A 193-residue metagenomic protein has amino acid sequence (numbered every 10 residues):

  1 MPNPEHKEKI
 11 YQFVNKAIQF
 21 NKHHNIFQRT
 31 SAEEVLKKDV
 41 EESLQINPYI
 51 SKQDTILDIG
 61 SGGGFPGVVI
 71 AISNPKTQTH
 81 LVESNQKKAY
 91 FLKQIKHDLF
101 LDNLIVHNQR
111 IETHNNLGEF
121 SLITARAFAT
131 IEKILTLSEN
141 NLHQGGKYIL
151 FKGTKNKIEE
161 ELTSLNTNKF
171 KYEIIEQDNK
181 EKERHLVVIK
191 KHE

Functional and structural regions predicted by a protein language model:
M1-K52, K87-L104: Class I SAM-dependent transferase core
A17, I70, K152, I189: Residue-level signal for inorganic ion chemistry
L44-A125: Conserved SAM/SAH cofactor-binding pocket of Class I
Q78, N103-I105, K147, N168-E173: Conserved beta-strand segments of alpha/beta enzyme cores
K88-Y90, I131, I158-E159: Short alpha-helix immediately C-terminal to the canonical SAM-binding loop
L135-G145: A short glycine-rich, Lys/Arg-flanked "PGG" loop and its adjoining helix->strand segment in the class I
G145-K155: Conserved beta-strand signature within the Rossmann-like core of class I S-adenosyl-L-methionine
K155-E193: Active-site capping/gating segments
